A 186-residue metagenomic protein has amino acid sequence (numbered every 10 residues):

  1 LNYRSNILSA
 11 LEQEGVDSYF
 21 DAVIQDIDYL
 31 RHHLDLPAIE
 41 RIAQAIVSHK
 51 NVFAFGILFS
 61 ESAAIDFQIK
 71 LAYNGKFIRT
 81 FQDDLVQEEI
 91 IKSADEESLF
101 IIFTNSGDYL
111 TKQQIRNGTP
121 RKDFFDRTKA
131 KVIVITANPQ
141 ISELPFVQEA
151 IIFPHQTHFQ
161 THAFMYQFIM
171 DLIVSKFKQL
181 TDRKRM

Functional and structural regions predicted by a protein language model:
L1-A10, A94, F125, R185-M186: Generic low-polarity alpha-helical segments
L1-A38: HTH-adjacent hinge/linker in prokaryotic transcriptional regulators
V16-S18, I42-A43, L144-P145: Short, flexible segments with low predicted structural confidence
P37-H49: Glycine-rich phosphate/diphosphate-binding loops that line cofactor/substrate pockets in enzymes
A38, R183-M186: Active-site phosphate/pyrophosphate-binding segments
V47-D182: Glycine-rich phosphate-binding loops that contact phosphosugars or nucleotide phosphates
